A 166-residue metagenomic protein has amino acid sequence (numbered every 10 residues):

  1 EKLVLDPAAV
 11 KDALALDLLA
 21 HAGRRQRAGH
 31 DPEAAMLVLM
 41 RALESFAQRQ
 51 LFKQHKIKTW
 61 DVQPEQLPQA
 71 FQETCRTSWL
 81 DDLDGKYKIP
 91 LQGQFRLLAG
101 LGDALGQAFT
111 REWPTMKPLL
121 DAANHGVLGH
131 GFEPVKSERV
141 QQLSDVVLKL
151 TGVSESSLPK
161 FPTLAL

Functional and structural regions predicted by a protein language model:
E1-D6: Long, charge-rich alpha-helical interaction segments
P7-G100, K160-L164: Amphipathic alpha-helical interface elements
L101-L166: Charge-enriched, short contiguous segments at helix-coil
